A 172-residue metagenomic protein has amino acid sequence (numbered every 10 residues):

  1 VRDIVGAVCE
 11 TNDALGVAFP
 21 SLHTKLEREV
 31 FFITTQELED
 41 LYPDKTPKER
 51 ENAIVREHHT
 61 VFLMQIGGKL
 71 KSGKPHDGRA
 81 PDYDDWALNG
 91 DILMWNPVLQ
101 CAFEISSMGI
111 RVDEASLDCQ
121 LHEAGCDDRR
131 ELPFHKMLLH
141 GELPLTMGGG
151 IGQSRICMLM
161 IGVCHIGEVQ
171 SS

Functional and structural regions predicted by a protein language model:
V1-A53: Extended, charged alpha-beta segments that form solvent-exposed binding/catalytic grooves in nucleic-acid-handling
L38-S172: A translation/RNA-centric and nucleic-acid-associated enzymatic feature enriched in Class II aminoacyl-tRNA synthetases
